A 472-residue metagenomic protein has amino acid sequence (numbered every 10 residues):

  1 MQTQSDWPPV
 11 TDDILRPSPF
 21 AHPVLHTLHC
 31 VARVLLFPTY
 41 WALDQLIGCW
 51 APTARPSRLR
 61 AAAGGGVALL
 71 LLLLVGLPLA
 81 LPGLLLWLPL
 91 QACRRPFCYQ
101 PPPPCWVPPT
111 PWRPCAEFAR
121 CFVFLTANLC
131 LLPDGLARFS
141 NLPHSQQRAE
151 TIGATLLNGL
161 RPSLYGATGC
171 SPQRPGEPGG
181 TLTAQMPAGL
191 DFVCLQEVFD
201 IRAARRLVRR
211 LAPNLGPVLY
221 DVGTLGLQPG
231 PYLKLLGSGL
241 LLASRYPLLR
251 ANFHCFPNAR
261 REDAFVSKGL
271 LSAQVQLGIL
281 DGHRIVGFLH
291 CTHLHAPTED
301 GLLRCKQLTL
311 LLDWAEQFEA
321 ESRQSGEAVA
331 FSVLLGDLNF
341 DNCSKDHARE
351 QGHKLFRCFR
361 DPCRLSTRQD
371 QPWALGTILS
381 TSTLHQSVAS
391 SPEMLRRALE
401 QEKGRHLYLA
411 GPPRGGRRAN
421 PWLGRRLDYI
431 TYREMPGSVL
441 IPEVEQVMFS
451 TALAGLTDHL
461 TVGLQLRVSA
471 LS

Functional and structural regions predicted by a protein language model:
M1-R210, Y220-Y232, G237, R467-S472: N-terminal, active-site-proximal structural segment of metallo-dependent hydrolase catalytic domains
P114-F124, L236-R250, F265-L294, S472: Beta-strand-turn-beta hairpins that frame and shape the catalytic cleft of phosphate-ester-processing enzymes
A127, L195-Q196, T292, L335-D337: Active-site flanking residues adjacent to catalytic metal/cofactor-binding acidic residues
C130, V198-F199, P247, H295 (+1 more regions): Catalytic metal-binding/acid-base residues of hydrolase active sites
A204, P217-L240, S244, L249-S267 (+1 more regions): Lumenal/extracellular "mature" regions of secretory-pathway glycan-modifying transferases
A212, K234-A251, A273-G278, L334 (+4 more regions): Conserved beta strand-loop-helix elements of the APE1-like EEP
P231, R261-E262, G416-P421, S450-L456: Short proline/glycine-enriched turn/loop segments at secondary-structure junctions
P297-P436: Metal-dependent phosphoesterases centered on the DNase I-like endonuclease/exonuclease/phosphatase
